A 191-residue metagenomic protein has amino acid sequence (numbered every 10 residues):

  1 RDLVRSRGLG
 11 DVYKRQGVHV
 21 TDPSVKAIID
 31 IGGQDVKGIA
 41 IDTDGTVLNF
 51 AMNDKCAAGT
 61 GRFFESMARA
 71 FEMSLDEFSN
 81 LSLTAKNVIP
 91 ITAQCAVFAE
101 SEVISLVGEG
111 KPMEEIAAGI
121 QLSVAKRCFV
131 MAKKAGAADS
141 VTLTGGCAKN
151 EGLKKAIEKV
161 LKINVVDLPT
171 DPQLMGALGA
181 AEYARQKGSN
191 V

Functional and structural regions predicted by a protein language model:
R1, G38-T43, F50-M52, F64 (+3 more regions): Short acidic, glycine/serine/threonine-rich loops at helix termini
R1-Y13: Single conserved hydrophobic/aromatic residue that forms the stacking wall/gate of nucleotide- or nucleobase-binding
D11, I157-L178: Conserved phosphate-binding/catalytic loops in two-lobed NTP-binding clefts
V25-T46: Gly/Thr-rich phosphate-binding beta-strand-loop-beta motif of the actin/hexokinase/Hsp70
D44-N87, E182, Q186: Glycine-rich phosphate-binding loop plus the immediately following alpha-helix
A99-A132, Q173: Adenine-nucleotide phosphate-binding core of ATP-dependent small-molecule kinases
A132-K133, A137-V160, P172-Q173: Glycine-rich phosphate-binding loops at beta-strand->alpha-helix junctions
